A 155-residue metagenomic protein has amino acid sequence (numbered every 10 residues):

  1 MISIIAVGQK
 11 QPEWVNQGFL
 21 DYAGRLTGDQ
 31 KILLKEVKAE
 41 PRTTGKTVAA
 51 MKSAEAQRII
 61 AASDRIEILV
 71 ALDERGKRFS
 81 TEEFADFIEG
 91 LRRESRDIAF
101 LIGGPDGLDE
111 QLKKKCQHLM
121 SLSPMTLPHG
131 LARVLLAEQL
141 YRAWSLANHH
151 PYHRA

Functional and structural regions predicted by a protein language model:
M1-A155: Post-transcriptional modification and biogenesis factors for structured RNAs of the translation apparatus
